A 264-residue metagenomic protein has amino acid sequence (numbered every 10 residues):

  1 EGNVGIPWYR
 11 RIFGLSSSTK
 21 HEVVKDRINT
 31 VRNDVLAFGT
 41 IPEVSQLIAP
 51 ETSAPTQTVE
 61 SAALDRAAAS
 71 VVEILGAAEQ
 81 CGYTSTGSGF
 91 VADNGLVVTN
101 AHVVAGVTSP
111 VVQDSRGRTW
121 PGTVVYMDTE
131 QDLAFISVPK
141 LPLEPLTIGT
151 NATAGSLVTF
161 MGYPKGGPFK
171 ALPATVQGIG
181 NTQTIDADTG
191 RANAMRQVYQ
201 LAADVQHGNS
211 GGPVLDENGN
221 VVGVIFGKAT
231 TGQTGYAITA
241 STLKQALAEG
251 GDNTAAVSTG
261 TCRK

Functional and structural regions predicted by a protein language model:
G5-F90, S109, A248, N253-K264: N-terminal activation segment of mature serine protease catalytic domains
L64-A67, V91, M127-T129, N151-T153 (+4 more regions): Extracellular/periplasmic catalytic domains that process cell-envelope and extracellular macromolecules
A68-L75, A134-P145, K170-R263: Active-site region of chymotrypsin-like
A78-Y83, N94-K170, T254-V257: Conserved active-site neighborhood of the chymotrypsin/trypsin-like protease fold
Y83-T86, G106, Q206-S210: Short, small/polar residue-rich loop motifs at catalytic or cofactor-binding pockets
S88, N94, R116, E217-N218: Residue-level recognition of short loop/turn positions
G89-V91, G122-V124, V176, V214: Conserved hydrophobic positions within beta-strands
